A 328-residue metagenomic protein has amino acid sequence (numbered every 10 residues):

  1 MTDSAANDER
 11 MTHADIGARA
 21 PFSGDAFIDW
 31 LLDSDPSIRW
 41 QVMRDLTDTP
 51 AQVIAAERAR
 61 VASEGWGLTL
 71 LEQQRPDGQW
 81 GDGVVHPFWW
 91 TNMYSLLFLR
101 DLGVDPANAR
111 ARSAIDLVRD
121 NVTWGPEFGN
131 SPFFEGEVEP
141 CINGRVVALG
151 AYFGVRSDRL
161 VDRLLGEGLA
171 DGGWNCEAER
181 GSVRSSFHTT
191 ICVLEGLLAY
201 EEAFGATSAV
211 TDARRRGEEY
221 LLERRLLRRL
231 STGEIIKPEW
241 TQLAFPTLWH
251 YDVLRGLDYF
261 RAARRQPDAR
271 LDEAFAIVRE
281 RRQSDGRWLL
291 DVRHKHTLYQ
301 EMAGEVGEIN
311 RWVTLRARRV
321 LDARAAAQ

Functional and structural regions predicted by a protein language model:
M1-Q328: Preference for long, amphipathic alpha-helical scaffolds in soluble/luminal domains and all-alpha bundles
